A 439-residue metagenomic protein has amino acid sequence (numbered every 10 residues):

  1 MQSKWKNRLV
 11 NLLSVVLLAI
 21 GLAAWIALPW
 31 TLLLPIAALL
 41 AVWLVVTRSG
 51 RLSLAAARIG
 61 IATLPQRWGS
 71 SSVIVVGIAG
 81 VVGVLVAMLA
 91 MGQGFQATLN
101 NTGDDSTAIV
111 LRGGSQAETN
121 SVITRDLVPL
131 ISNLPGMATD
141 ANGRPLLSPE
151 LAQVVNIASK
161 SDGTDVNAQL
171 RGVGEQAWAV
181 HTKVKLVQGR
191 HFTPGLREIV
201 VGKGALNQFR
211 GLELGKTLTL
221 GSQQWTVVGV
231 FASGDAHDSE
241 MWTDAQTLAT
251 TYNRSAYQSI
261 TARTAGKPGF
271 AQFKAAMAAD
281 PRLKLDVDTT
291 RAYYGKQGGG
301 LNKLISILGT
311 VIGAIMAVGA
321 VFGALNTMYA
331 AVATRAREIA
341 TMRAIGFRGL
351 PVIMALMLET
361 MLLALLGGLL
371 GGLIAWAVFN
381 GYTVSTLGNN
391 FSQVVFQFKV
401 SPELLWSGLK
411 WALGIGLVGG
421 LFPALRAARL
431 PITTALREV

Functional and structural regions predicted by a protein language model:
M1-V15, A37-V82: N-terminal Sec/SRP start-transfer signal
K4-G21, F95, G269-F322, A331-A333 (+2 more regions): Peri-transmembrane interface segments
N11-P35, L369-K410, L421, L425-L430 (+1 more regions): Short helix-loop junctions at transmembrane helix boundaries
W68-F95, N302-E338, M361-L370, G414 (+1 more regions): Hydrophobic alpha-helical transmembrane segments of multi-pass inner-membrane transport and secretion
A79-Q169, Q188-R190, G195, T250 (+3 more regions): Hydrophobic, regular-secondary-structure patches
A158-D165, R210-G309: Mechanotransmission and gating elements of multispan inner-membrane complexes involved in transport and envelope
T164-Q208: Short beta-strand boundary microenvironments
Y329, R337-T383, S407-I415, P423: Transmembrane alpha-helical interface segments in multi-pass membrane proteins
